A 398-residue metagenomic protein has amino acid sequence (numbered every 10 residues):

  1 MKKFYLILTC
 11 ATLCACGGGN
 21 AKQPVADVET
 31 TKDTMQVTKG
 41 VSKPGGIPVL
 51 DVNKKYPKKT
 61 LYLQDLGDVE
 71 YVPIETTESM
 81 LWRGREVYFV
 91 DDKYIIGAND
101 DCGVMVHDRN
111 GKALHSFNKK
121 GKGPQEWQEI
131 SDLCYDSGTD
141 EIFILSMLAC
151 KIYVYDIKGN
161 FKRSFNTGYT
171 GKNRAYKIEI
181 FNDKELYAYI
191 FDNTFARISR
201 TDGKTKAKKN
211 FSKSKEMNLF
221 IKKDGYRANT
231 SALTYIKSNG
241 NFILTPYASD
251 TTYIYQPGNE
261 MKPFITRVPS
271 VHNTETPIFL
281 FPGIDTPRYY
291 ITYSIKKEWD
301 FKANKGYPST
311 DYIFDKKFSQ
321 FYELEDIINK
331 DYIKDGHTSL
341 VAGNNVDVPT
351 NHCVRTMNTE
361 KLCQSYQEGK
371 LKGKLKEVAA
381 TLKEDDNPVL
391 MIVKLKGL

Functional and structural regions predicted by a protein language model:
C14-A15: C-terminal motif of bacterial Sec signal peptides marking the signal peptidase cleavage site
G18-T30: Bacterial Sec signal peptide processing site at the extreme N-terminus
D27-Y71: Blade/loop signatures of beta-propeller domains
P57-E78, M105-K119, A149-N166, F195-K223 (+4 more regions): Surface-exposed loop/turn elements that mediate protein-protein interactions on large endomembrane-trafficking
E75-R85, M105-H107, K112-T139, S146-M147 (+1 more regions): Blade-loop segments of beta-propeller domains
G84-F89, S131-G138, K177-D183, K223-G240 (+2 more regions): Structural signature of eukaryotic scaffold interfaces centered on beta-propeller domains
I95, I142, E185-L186, F242 (+2 more regions): Hydrophobic beta-strand positions that form the internal "hydrophobic ladder" of WD40/Gbeta-like beta-propeller blades
G97-D100, I144-M147, A188-F191, L244-Y247 (+1 more regions): Conserved beta-strand positions in repeat-built beta-propeller and related beta-rich domains
